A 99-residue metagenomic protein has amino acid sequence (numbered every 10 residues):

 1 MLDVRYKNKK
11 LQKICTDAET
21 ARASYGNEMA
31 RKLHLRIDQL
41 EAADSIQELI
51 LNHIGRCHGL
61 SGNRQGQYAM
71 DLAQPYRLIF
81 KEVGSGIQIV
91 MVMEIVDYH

Functional and structural regions predicted by a protein language model:
M1-I37: Arg/Lys-rich, positively charged N-terminal/basic patches that mediate binding to nucleic acids
R5-K7, C15, I50, S61 (+1 more regions): Generic, ordered loop/turn and secondary-structure boundary motif
K7, M29, L33-R36, R56 (+2 more regions): Amphipathic alpha-helical interface surfaces
E19, A23, S45-E48, L72: Residue-level signal for secondary-structure boundary elements
L40: Short basic (Lys/Arg) and small-residue
D44-Y68: A short, surface-exposed loop/turn module that caps and links secondary-structure elements
S61, Y68-H99: Enriched for short, Lys/Arg-rich terminal
